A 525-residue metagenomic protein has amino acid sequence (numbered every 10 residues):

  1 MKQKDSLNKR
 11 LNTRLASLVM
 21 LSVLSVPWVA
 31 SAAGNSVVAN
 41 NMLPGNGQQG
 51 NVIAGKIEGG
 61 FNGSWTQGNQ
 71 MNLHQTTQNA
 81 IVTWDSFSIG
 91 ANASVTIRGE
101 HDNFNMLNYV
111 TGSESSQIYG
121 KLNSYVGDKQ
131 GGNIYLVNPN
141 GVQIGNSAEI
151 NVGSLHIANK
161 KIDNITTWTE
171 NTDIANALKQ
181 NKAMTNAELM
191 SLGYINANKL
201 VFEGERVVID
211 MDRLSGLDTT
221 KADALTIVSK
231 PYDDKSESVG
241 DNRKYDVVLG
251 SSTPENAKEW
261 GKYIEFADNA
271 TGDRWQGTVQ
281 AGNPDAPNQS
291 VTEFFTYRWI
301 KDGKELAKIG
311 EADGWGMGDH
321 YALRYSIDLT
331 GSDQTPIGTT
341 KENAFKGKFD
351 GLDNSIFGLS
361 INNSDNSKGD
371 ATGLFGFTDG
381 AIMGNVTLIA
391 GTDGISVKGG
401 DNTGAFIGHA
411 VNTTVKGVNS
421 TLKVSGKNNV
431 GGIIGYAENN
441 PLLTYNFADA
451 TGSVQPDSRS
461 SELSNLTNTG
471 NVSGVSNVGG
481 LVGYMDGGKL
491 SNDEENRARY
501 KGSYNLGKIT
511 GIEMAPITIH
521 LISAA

Functional and structural regions predicted by a protein language model:
M1-A32: Gram-negative bacterial Sec-dependent N-terminal signal peptides
K2-K4, W28-K221, T226, P231-V239 (+9 more regions): Solvent-exposed adhesion/ligand-recognition segments of exported proteins
K2-N12, N159, N468, N505 (+1 more regions): Intrinsic low-complexity, intrinsically disordered segments enriched in polar/basic residues
L18, I227, E293: Phosphate-/polyanion-interacting regions in eukaryotic proteins
V23, M106, D223-S229, V247 (+3 more regions): Short, hydrophobic/proline-enriched secondary-structure or compact coil segments at domain edges
I89, S238-K244, V248-A525: Surface-exposed repetitive/solenoidal architectures
